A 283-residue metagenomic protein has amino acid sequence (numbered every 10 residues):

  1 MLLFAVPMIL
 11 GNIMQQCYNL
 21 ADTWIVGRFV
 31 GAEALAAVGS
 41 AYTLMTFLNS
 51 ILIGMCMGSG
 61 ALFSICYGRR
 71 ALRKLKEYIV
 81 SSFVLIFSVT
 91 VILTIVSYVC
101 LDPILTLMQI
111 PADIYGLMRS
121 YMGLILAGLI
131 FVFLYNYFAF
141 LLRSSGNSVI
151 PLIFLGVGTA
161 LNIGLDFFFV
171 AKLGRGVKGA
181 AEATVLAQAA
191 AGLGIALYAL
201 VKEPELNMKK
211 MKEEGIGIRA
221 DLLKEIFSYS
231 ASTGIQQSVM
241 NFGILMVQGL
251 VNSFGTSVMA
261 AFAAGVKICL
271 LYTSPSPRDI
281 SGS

Functional and structural regions predicted by a protein language model:
M1-A5, F63-G128, K172-S230, P275-R278 (+1 more regions): Short alpha-helical transmembrane segments in multi-pass integral membrane proteins
M1-G60, S64, S228-V251: Signature of the first transmembrane helix
C17-A36, L105-A112, F168-R175, S238-L271: Helix-terminus/linker motif at the lipid-water interface of multi-pass membrane proteins
L35-I95, V132-P151, A261-R278, S283: Small-residue-rich hydrophobic transmembrane alpha-helices
T43, T159-A160, V185-G192, K267: Residue-level recognition of pore/gate-forming positions within transmembrane alpha-helices of multi-pass
F47, N162-I163, G192-A196, L271: Hydrophobic transmembrane alpha-helices of multi-pass small-molecule transporters
I86, L141-G164, K178-V185: Alpha-helical transmembrane segments of multi-pass membrane transporters/permeases
